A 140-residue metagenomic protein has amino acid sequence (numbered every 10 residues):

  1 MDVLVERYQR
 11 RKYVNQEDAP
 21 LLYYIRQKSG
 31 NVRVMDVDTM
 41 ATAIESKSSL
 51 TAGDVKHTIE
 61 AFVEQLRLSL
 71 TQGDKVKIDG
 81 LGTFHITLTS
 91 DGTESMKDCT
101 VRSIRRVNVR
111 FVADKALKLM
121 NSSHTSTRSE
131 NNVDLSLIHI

Functional and structural regions predicted by a protein language model:
M1-H57, E64-I138: Strongly charged
